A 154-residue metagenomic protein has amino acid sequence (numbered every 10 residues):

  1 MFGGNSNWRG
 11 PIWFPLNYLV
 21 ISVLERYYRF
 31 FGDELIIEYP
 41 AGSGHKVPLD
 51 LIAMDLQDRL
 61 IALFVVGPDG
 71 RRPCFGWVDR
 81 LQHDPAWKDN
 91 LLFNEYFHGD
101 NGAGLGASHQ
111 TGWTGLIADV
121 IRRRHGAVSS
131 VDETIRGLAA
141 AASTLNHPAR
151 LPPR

Functional and structural regions predicted by a protein language model:
M1-R154: Acidic, mature catalytic/reactive cores of soluble proteins
